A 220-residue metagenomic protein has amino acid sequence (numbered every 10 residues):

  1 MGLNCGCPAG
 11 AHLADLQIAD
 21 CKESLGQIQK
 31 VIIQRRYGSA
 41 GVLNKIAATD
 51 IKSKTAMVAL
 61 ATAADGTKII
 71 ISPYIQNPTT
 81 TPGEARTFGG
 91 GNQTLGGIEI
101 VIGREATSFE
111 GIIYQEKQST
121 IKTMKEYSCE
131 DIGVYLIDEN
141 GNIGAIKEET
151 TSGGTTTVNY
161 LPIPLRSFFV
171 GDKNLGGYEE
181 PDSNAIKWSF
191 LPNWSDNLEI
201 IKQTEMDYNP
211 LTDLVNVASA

Functional and structural regions predicted by a protein language model:
G2-E110, P162-S183: Solvent-exposed edge beta-strands and adjacent loop segments that serve as assembly or binding interfaces
K30-I32, Y74-P78, T123-S128, V134 (+2 more regions): Generic hydrophobic, helix-prone segments enriched in Leu/Val/Ile
A48, K54, I69, Y135 (+2 more regions): A generic signature of intrinsically disordered, low-complexity regions enriched in glycine/proline and charged/polar
T79-L161, N193-M206, A218: Extracellular/virion structural assembly segments
T156-A220: Mixed-charge, glycine-accented linear interaction segment located at domain edges/termini
